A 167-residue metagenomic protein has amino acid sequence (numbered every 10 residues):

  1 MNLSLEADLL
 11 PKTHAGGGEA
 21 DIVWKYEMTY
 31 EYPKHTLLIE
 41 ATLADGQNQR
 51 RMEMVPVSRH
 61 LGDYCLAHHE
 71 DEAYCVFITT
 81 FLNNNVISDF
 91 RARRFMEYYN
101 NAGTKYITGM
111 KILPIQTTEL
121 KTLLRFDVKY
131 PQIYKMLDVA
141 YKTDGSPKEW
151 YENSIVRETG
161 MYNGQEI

Functional and structural regions predicted by a protein language model:
N2-G160: Catalytic core segments in nucleotide and nucleic-acid processing enzymes
